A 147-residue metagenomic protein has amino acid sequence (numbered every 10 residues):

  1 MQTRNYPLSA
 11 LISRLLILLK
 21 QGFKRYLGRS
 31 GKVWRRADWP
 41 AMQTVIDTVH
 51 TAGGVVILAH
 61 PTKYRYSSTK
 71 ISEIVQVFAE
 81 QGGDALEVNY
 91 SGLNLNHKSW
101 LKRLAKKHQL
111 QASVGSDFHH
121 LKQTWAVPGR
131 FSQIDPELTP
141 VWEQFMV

Functional and structural regions predicted by a protein language model:
M1-N5, S30-R35, V55-H60, K98-S99: Short, mixed-charge, low-aromatic patches
M1-R25: Extended, charge-rich helix/loop segments that form flexible, surface "patches" used to engage negatively charged
Q2, L18-L19, A41, S67 (+1 more regions): Helix N-cap and loop-to-helix transition residues
K24-R36, V88: Surface-exposed cleft-lining segments at the edges of enzyme active sites
R29-S30, A37, L121, F131: Surface-exposed loop/turn and secondary-structure junction residues enriched for glycine/proline
V33-R36, P40, R65-T69: A short glycine-/small-residue-rich loop at the edge of a beta-strand within enzyme catalytic domains
R36-H50: Short, acidic loop-to-helix structural element flanking the phosphoryl-transfer center in phosphate-processing enzymes
I46-L58, T62-V147: Charged catalytic cores and adjacent phosphate/nucleic-acid-binding surfaces used for phosphate/nucleic-acid chemistry
